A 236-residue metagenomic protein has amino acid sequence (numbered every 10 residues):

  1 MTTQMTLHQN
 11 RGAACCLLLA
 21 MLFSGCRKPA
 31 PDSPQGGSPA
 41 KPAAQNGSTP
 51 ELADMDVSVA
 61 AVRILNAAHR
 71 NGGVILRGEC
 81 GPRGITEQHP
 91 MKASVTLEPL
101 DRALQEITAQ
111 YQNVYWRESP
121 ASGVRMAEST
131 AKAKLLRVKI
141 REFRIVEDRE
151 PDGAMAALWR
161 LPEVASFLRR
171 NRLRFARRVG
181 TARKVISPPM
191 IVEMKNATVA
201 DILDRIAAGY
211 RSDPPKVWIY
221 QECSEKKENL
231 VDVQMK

Functional and structural regions predicted by a protein language model:
M1-Q9: N-terminal secretory signal peptides that target proteins for export/translocation
T2, L19-K236: N-terminal targeting/assembly segments of extracytoplasmic apparatus and virion spike/baseplate proteins
Q9-C16: Sec-dependent signal peptide recognition, specifically the positively charged N-region followed immediately by
